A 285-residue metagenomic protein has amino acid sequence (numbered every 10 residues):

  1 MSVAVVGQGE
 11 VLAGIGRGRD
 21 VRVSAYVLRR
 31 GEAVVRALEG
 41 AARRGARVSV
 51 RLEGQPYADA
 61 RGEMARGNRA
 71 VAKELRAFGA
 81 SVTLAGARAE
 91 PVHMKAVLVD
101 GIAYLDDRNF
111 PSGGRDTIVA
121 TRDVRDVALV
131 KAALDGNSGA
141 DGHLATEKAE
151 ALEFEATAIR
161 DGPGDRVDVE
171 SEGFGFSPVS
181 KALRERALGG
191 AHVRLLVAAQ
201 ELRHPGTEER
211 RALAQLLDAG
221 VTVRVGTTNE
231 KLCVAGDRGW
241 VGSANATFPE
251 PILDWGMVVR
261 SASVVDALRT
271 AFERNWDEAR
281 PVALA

Functional and structural regions predicted by a protein language model:
M1-R19, S24-P163, P178-A182, G189-V264 (+1 more regions): HKD-type phospholipase D/PLD-like phosphodiesterase module
V169-F174: Long, repeat-rich segments with strong aromatic
A271-A285: Charge-patterned, long linear interaction tracts outside catalytic cores
